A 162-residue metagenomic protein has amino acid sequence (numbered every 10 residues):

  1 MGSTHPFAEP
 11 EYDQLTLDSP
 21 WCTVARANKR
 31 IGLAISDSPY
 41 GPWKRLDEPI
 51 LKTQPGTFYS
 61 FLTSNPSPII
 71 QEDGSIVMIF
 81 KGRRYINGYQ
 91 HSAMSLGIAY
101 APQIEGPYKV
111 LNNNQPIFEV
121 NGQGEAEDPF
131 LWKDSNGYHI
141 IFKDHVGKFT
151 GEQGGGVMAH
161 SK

Functional and structural regions predicted by a protein language model:
M1-K162: Carbohydrate-active catalytic/glycan-binding domains of CAZyme proteins, especially the secreted or lumenal ectodomains
